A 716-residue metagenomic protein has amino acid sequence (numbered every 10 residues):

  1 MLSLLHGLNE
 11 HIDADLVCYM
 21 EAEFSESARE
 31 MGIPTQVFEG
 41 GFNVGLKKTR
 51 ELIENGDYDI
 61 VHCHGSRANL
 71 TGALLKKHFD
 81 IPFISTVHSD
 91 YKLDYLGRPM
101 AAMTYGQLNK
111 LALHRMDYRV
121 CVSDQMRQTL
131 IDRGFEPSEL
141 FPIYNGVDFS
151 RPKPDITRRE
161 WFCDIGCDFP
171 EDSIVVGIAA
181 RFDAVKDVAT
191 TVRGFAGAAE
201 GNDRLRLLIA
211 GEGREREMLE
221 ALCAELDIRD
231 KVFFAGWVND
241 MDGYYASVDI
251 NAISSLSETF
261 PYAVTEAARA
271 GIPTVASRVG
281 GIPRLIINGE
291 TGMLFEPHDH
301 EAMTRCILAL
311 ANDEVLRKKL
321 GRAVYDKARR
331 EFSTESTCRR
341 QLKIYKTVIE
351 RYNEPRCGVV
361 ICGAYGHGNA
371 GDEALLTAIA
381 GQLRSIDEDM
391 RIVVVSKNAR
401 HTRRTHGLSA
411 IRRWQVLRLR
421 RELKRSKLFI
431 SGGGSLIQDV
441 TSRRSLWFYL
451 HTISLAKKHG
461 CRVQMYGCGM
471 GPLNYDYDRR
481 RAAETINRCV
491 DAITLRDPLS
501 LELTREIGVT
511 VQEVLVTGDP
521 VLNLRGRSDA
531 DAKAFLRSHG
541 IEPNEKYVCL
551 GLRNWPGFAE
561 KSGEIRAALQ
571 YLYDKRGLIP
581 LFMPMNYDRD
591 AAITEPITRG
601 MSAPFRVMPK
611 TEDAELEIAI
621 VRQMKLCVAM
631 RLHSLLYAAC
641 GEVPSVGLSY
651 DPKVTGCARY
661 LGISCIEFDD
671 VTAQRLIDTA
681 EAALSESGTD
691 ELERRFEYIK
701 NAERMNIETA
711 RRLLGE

Functional and structural regions predicted by a protein language model:
M1-H6, I174, I178-G197, L207 (+4 more regions): A conserved mid-protein helix/loop that constitutes part of the nucleotide-sugar donor-binding site
M1-N43, M126-T129, R214, I392-H406: N-terminal strand-loop element at the rim of the active site of nucleotide-sugar-dependent glycosyltransferases
V17-C18, P273-A276, I286, C627-A629 (+1 more regions): Short hydrophobic beta-strand element within catalytic cores of glycosyltransferases and related nucleotide-activated
C63-N69, V87: Short His-centered aromatic/hydrophobic patch
K153-F169, R527-I541: A short helix/loop element that forms part of the nucleotide-sugar donor recognition site in Leloir-type
W237, L256: Aromatic "clamp/platform" in nucleotide-sugar-dependent glycosyltransferases that forms part of the donor/acceptor
N288-G289, M293-H300, A309-E314, C665-V671: Conserved acidic donor-binding segment of nucleotide-sugar-dependent glycosyltransferases
E350-E716: Active-site anion-handling motifs in enzyme catalytic cores
